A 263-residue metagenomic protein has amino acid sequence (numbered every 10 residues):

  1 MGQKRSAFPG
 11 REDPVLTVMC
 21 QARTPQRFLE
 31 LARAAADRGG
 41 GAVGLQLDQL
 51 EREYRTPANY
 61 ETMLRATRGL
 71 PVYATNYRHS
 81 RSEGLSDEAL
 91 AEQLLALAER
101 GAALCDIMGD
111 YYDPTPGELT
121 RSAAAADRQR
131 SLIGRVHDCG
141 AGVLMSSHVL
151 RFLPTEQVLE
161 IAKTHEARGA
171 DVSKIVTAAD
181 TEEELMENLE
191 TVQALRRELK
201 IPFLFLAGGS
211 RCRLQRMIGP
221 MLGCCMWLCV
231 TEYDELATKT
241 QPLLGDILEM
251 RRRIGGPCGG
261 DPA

Functional and structural regions predicted by a protein language model:
M1-R5, D13, F28, P57 (+6 more regions): Sparse, context-dependent recognition of short Cys/His-centered cofactor- or disulfide-binding micro-motifs
G2-K4, G10-D138, G142-L153: Active-site beta->alpha loop and helix N-cap motifs at the rims of alpha/beta catalytic domains
D110-A263: Catalytic alpha/beta core domains of metabolic enzymes, predominantly
